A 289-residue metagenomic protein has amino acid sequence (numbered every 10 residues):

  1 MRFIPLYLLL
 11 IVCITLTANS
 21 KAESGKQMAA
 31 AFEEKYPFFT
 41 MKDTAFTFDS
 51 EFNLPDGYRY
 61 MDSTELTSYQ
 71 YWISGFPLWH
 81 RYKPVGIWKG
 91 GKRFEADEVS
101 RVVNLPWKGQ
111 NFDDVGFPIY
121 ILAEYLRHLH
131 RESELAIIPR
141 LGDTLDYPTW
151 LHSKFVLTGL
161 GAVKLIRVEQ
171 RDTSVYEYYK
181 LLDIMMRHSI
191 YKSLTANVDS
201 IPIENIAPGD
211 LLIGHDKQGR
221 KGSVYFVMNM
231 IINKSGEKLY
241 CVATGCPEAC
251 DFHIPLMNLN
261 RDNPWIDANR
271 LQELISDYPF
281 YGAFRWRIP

Functional and structural regions predicted by a protein language model:
M1-K26: Bacterial Sec-dependent N-terminal signal peptides
S24-W107, F112: Cationic-aromatic interfacial patches
N104-D199: Extracellular-facing segments of soluble proteins and assemblies that are Gly/Ser/Thr-biased and enriched in aromatics
R127-E132, G219-K221, N233-K238, D251-H253: Substrate-binding/catalytic groove segments of enzymes that remodel or degrade extracellular structural polymers
I138, I213-K217, G245: A generic structural motif
D172-G236: ...with weaker cross-activation on analogous glycine-rich loops/strands in unrelated enzymes
K238-P289: Low-complexity, Gly/Ser/Thr/Pro-rich intrinsically disordered linker/tail segments
